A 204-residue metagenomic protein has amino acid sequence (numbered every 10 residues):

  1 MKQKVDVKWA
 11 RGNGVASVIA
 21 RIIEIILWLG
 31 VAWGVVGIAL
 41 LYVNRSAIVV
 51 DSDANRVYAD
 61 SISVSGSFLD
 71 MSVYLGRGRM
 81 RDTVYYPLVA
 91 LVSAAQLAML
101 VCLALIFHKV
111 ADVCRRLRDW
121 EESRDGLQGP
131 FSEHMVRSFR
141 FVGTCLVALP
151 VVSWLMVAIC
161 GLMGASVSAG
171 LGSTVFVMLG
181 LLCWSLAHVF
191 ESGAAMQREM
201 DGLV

Functional and structural regions predicted by a protein language model:
M1-G12: Short, Lys/Arg-rich, polar N-terminal cytosolic tail immediately upstream of the first transmembrane signal-anchor
A10-A20, Y58-A95: Membrane-interface segments at the starts/ends of alpha-helical transmembrane spans
R11-G37: Alpha-helical transmembrane segments and their helix-start/interface "positive-inside/aromatic belt" motifs in integral
G34-I62: Membrane-helix exit/juxtamembrane interface segments
C102-E121: Membrane-water interface of transmembrane alpha-helices
E122-L146, Q197-V204: Membrane-helix boundary/juxtamembrane motif in polytopic membrane proteins
L146-S166: Alpha-helical transmembrane segments and their membrane-interface junctions in multi-pass membrane proteins
V167-G202: Alpha-helical transmembrane segments and their immediate juxtamembrane interface regions
